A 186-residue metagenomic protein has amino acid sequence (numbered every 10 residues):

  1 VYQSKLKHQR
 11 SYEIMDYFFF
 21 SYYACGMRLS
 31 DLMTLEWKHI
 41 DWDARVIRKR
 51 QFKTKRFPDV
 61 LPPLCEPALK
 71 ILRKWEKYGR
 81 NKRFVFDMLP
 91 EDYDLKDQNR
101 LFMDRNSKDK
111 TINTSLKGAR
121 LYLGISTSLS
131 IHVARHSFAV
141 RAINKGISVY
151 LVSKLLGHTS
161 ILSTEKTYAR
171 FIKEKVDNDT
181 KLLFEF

Functional and structural regions predicted by a protein language model:
V1-K7, M15-D16, R48, F57 (+2 more regions): Active-site-adjacent structural elements in folded domains
V1-L29, M33: Basic, Lys/Arg- and aromatic-enriched nucleic-acid-binding interface segment
Q3-S11, N81, D104, N113-K154: Short, basic (Lys/Arg/His-rich) helix/loop patches that form interaction surfaces in the mid-to-C-terminal regions
Y22-A24, D31, E36, A44 (+6 more regions): Active-site proximal loops enriched in glycine and acidic residues that flank catalytic Cys/His/Asp and coordinate
R28-L32, A139, T164: Extended, hydrophobic alpha-helical segments in both membrane/secreted and soluble proteins
H39-V46, S126-T127, I147-T167: Short, polar N-cap/turn motifs at the start of nucleic acid-interacting alpha helices
T54-K74, K82-G118: C-terminal catalytic core of Y-nucleophile DNA break-rejoin enzymes
V60-L61, K166, R170-F186: DNA/chromatin major-groove-contacting recognition/catalytic segments
